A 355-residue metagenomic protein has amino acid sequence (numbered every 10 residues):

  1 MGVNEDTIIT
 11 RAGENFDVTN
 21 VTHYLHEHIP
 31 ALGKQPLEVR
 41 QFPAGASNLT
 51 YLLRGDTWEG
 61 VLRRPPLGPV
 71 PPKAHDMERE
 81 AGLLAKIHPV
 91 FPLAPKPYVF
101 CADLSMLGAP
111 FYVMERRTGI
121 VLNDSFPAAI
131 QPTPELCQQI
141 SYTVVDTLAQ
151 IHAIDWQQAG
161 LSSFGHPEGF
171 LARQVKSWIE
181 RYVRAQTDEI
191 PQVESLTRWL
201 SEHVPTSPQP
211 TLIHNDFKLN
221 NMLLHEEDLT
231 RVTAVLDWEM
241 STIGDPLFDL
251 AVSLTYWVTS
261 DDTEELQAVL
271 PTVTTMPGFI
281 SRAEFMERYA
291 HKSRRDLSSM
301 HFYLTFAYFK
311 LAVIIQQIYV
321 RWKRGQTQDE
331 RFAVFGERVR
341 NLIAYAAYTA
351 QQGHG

Functional and structural regions predicted by a protein language model:
G2-G33: Juxta-kinase regulatory segment immediately upstream of eukaryotic protein kinase catalytic domains
P36-L212, E226-T230: ATP-binding pocket architecture of kinase catalytic cores
G165-H166, R295-A307: All-alpha amphipathic helical-bundle segments outside canonical DNA-binding/catalytic cores that form hydrophobic
L212-H214, L219: Catalytic-loop of the protein kinase fold
M222-L224: Hydrophobic residue at the +6 position relative to the catalytic HRD Asp in the kinase catalytic loop
L236-S241: Activation of the activation-loop gatekeeper triad in protein kinase-fold domains
F248-S293, A307-R324: Active-site activation/catalytic loop segments of kinase-like enzymes and analogous catalytic loops in related
R295-S299, K310-G355: Helical subdomain adjoining the active site within ATP-dependent kinase catalytic cores
